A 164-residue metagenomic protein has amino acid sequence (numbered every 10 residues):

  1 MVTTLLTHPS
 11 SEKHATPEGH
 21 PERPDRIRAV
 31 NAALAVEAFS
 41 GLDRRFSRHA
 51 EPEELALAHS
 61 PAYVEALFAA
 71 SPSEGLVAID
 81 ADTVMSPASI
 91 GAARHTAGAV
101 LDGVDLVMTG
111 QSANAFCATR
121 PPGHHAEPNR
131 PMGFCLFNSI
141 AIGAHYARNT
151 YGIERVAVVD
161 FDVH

Functional and structural regions predicted by a protein language model:
M1-V159, V163-H164: HDAC/HDAC-like amidohydrolase catalytic core signature
